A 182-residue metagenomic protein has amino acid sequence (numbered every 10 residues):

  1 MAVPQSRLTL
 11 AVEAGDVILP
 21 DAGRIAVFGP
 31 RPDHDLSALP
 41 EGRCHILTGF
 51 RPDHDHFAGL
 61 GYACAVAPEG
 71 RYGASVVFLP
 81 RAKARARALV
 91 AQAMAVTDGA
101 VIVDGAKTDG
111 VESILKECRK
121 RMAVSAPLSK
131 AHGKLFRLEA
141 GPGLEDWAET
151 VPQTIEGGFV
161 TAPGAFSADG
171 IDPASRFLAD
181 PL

Functional and structural regions predicted by a protein language model:
M1-A22, T161-G170: Class I SAM-dependent methyltransferase Rossmann-like catalytic core, especially the SAM/SAH-binding loop
T9, E13-P40, L182: Conserved class I S-adenosyl-L-methionine
A26-P32, L47-F50, F78-R81, V103-T108: Structural motif
D33-A63: Class I SAM-dependent methyltransferase SAM/SAH-binding core
A63-Y72: Short acidic low-complexity segments
A86-V101: A short glycine-rich, Lys/Arg-flanked "PGG" loop and its adjoining helix->strand segment in the class I
A106-P127: Conserved class I S-adenosyl-L-methionine
S129-L182: SAM-dependent Rossmann-like transferase core, predominantly class I methyltransferases with a strong bias toward
